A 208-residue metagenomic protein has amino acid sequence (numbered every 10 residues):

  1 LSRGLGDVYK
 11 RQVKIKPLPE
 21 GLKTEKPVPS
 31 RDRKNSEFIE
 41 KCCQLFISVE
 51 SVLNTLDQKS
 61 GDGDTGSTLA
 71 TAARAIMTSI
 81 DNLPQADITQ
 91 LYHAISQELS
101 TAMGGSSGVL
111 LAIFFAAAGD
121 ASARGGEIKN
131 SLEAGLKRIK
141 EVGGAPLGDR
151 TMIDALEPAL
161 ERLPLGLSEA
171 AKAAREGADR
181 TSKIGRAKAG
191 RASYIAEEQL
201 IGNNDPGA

Functional and structural regions predicted by a protein language model:
R3, D7-A208: N-terminal loops that bind phosphate or other acidic moieties and the adjacent beta-alpha structural core
